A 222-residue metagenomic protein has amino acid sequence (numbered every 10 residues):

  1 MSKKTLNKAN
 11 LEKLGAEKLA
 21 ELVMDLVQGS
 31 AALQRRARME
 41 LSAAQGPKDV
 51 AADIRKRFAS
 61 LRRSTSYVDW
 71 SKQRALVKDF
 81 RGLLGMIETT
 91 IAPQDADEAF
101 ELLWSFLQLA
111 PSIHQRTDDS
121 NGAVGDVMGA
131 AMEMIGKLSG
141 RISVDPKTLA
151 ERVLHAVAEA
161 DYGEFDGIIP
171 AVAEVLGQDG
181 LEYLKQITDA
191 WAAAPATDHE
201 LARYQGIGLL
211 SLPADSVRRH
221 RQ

Functional and structural regions predicted by a protein language model:
M1-Q222: Eukaryote-biased, non-catalytic alpha-solenoid scaffold regions
